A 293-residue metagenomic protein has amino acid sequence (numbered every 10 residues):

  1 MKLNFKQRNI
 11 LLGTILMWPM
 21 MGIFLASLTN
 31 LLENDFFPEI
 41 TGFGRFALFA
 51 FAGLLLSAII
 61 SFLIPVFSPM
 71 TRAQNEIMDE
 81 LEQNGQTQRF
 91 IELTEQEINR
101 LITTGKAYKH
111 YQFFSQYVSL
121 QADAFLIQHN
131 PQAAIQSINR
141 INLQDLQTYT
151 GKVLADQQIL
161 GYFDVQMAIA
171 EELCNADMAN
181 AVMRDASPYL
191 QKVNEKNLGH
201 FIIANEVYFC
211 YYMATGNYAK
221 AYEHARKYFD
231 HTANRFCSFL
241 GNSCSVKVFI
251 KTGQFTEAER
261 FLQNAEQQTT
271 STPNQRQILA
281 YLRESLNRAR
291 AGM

Functional and structural regions predicted by a protein language model:
M1-I91: N-terminal alpha-helical membrane-insertion module
F37-P38, G42, A50-F51, T71 (+5 more regions): Acidic, polar-rich low-complexity tracts and alpha-helical solenoid repeat scaffolds
A47-G53, E80-T103, L126-L146, L173-S187 (+1 more regions): Helix-turn-helix repeat elements of alpha-solenoid scaffolds
T71-D79, F113-D123, Q158-A168, H200-Y211 (+3 more regions): "A position-specific structural signal for the A-helix of alpha-solenoid helical repeats
T87-E95, N99, Q121, I250 (+2 more regions): Membrane-protein extramembrane domains
I98-Y111, L143-Q157, L173-N175, Y189-L198 (+1 more regions): Flexible helix-coil transition and linker loops at the boundaries of alpha-helical arrays
D164-N234: Alpha-helical adaptor scaffolds
N205, M213-M293: Long, non-transmembrane cytosolic or organellar matrix-exposed soluble domains/tails of integral membrane proteins
